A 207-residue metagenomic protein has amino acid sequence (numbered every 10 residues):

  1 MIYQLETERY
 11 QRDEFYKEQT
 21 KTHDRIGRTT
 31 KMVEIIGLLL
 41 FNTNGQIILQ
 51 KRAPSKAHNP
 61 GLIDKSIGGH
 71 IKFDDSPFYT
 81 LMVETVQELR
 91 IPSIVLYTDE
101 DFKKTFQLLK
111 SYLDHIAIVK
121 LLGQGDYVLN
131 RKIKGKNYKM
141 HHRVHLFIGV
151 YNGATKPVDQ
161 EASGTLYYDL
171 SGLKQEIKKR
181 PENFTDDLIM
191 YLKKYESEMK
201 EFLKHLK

Functional and structural regions predicted by a protein language model:
M1-G37, T43: Acidic, metal-coordinating catalytic segment for phosphate/diphosphate chemistry, firing primarily on the Nudix
R12, Q19-T20, K56-N59, T165-L166: A short local loop/turn or secondary-structure capping micro-motif enriched for an aromatic residue
I35-G69: A glycine-rich, hydrophobic loop/mini-helix early in the fold
I36-G37, G45, Y79, H145 (+1 more regions): Generic beta-strand structural signal
F41-N44, R90-V95, A154-V158: Secondary-structure boundary elements
L49, S66-L122: The catalytic Nudix box helix
G61, I67, F106-K207: Nudix hydrolase/Nudix homology domain
